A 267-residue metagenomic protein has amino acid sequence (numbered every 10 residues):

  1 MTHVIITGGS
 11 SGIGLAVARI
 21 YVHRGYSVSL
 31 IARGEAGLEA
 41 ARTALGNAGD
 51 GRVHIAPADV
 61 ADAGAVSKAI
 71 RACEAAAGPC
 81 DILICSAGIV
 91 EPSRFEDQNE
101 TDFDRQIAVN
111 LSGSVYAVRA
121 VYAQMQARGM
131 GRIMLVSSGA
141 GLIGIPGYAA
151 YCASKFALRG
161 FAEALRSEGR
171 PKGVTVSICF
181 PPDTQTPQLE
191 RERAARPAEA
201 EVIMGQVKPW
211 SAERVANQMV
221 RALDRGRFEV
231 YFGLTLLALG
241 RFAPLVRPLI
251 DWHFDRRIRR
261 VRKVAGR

Functional and structural regions predicted by a protein language model:
S10-S11: Conserved glycine-rich cofactor-binding loop
R24-A41: Conserved glycine-rich Rossmann-like NAD(P)H-binding loop of the short-chain dehydrogenase/reductase
P57-K68, E100: The beta1-alpha1 cofactor-binding region of Rossmann-like NAD(H)/NADP(H)-dependent oxidoreductases
R94-F95, N99-I107: Substrate-binding pocket helix/loop in short-chain dehydrogenase/reductase
V118, S154: Active-site helix of classical SDR
S138: Residue(s) in the substrate-gating loop at a strand-loop-helix junction that position the organic substrate next
R170-L234: SDR active-site lid
